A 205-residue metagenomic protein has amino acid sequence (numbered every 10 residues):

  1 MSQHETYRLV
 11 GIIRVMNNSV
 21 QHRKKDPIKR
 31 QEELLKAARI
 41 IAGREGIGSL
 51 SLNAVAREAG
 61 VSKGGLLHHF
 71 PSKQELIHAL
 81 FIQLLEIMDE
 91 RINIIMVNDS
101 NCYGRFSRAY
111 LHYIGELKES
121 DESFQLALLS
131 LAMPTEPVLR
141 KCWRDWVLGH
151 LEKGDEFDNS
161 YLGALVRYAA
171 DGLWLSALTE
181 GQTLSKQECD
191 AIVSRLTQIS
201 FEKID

Functional and structural regions predicted by a protein language model:
M1-K29, D205: N-terminal intrinsically disordered/low-complexity leader segments
Y7-G11, K29-A54: Short, amphipathic alpha-helix enriched in basic
K36, S100-K118, A164, D190 (+2 more regions): Amphipathic alpha-helical segments that line or abut small-molecule/effector binding pockets and mediate allosteric
I41-E75: Helix-turn-helix
A79, E86-Q125: Hydrophobic alpha-helical connector segments
Y110-I114, L126-L131, V166, A170-L173: Short alpha-helical scaffolding segments that buttress acidic/His motifs in well-ordered protein cores
P137-R144, L148-D205: Hydrophobic/aromatic-rich alpha-helical bundle segments in the mid-to-C-terminal region
